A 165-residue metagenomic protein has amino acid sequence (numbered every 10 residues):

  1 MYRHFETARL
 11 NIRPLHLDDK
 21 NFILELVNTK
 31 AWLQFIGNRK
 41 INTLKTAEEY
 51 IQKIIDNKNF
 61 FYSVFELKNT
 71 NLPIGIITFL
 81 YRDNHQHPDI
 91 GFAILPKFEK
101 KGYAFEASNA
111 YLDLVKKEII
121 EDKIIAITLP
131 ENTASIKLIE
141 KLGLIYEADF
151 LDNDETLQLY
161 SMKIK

Functional and structural regions predicted by a protein language model:
M1-F35, E66-K165: Acyl-donor (CoA/ACP) binding surface of acyl/acetyltransferases
L17-L24, L44, E48-Q52: An amphipathic alpha-helix signature
A31-I51: Conserved GNAT-fold acetyl-CoA-binding loop/helix
T46, Q52-I55, E99, M162: Juxtamembrane helix-loop transition sites at the ends of transmembrane segments in multi-pass membrane proteins
Q52-V64: A short helix-loop-beta-strand connector motif used in the catalytic cores of GNAT acetyltransferases and, in some
